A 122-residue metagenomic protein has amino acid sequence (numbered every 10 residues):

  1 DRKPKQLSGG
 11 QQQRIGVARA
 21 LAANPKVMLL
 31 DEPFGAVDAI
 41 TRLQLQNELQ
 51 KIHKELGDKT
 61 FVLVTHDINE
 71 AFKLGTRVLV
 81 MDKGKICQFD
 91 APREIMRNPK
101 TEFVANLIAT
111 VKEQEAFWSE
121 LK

Functional and structural regions predicted by a protein language model:
D1-T41, I52, L56: ABC family nucleotide-binding domain
P4-K5, P92, V104: Conserved ABC ATPase nucleotide-binding domain signature region
L45-L63: Conserved catalytic loops of ABC-family nucleotide-binding domains
A71-K73: A short, surface-exposed alpha-helical micro-motif characterized by mixed small hydrophobic and charged/polar residues
L79, C87: Conserved catalytic/dimer-interface elements of ABC ATPase nucleotide-binding domains
F89-D90, N98: ABC ATPase "signature
R97-K122: C-terminal boundary and immediately downstream tail of ABC-type ATPase nucleotide-binding domains
